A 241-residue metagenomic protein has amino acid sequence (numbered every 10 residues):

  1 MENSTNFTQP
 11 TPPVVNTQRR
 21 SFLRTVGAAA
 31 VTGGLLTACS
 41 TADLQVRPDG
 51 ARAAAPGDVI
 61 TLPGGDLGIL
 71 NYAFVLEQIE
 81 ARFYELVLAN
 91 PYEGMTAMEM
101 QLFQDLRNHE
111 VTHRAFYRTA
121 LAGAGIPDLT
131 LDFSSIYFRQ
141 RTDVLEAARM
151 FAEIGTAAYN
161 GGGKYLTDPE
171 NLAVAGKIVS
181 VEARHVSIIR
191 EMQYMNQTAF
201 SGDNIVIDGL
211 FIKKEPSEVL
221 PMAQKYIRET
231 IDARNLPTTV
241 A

Functional and structural regions predicted by a protein language model:
E2-N16, V26-A28, T41-A241: All-alpha RGS (Regulator of G-protein Signaling) helical domain and cognate RGS-like helical scaffolds
A29-G34: Bacterial N-terminal signal peptides
T37-A38: C-terminal motif of bacterial Sec signal peptides marking the signal peptidase cleavage site
